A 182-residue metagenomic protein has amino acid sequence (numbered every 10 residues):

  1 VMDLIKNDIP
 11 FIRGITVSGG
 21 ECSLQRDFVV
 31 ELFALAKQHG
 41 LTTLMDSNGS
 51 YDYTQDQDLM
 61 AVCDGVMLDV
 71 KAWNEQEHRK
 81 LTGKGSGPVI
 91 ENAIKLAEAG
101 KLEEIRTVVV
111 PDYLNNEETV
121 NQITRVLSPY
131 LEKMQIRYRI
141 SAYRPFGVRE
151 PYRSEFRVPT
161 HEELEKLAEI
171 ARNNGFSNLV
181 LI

Functional and structural regions predicted by a protein language model:
M2-R153: Conserved AdoMet/S-adenosylmethionine-binding subsite of the radical SAM
N116, R149, T160, G175-N178: Serine/threonine-rich low-complexity intrinsically disordered regions
S154-I170: A structural motif corresponding to the C-terminal lobe/cap of the Radical SAM core domain
L167-I182: A cross-taxonomic marker for long C-terminal extensions/tails that follow the last structured domain
